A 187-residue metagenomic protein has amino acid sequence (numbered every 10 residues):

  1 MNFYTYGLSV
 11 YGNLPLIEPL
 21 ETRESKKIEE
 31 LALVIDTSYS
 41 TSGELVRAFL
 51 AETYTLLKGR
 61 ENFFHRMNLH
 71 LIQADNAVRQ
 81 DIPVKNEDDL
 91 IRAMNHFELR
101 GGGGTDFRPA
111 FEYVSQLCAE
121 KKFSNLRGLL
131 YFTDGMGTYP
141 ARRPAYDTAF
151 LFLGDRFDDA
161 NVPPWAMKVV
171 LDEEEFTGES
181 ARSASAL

Functional and structural regions predicted by a protein language model:
M1-A32, Y39-E44: Acidic, polar low-complexity linker/tail segments
P19-E21, L71-N95, T138-R142, A160-W165: Short beta-strand-loop
S25, E29-L31, L56-R60, Q73 (+6 more regions): Catalytic phosphate/metal-binding cores of nucleic-acid and nucleotide-processing enzymes, i.e., regions that mediate
E29, Y39-I72, P144-A145: …and closely analogous acidic/polar surface helices at protein-protein or active-site interfaces in A-domain-like
T37, G135: Active-site metal-binding loops of divalent metal-dependent hydrolases
L56-Q80, F107, D147-D172: A short, conserved beta-to-alpha structural element at the edge of catalytic cores that scaffolds binding
V78-P83, L90-L130, M136-G137, F152-D158 (+1 more regions): Von Willebrand factor
P164-L187: C-terminal helix of von Willebrand factor
